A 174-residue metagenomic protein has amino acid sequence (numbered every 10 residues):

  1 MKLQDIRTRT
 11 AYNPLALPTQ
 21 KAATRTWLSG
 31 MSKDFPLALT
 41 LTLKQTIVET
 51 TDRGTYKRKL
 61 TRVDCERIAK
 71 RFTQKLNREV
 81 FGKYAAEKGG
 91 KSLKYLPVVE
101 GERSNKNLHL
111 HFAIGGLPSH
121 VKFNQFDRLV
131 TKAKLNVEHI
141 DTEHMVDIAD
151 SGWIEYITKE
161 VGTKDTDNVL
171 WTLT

Functional and structural regions predicted by a protein language model:
M1-L108, G115-T174: Right-hand nucleic-acid polymerase module
